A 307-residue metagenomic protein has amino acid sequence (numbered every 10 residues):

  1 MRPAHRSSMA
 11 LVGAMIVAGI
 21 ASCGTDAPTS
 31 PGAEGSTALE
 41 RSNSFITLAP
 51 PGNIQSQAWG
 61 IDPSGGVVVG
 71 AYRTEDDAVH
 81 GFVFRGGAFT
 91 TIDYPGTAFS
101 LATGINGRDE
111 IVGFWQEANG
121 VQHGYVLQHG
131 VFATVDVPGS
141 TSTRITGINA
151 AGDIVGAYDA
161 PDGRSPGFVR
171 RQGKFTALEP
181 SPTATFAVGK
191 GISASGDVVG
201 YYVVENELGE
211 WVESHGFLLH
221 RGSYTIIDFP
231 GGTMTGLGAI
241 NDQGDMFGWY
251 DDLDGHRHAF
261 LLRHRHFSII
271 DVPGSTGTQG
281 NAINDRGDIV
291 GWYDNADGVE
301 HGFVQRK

Functional and structural regions predicted by a protein language model:
M1-V12: Bacterial N-terminal signal peptides that target proteins for export
G19-S22: C-terminal motif of bacterial Sec signal peptides marking the signal peptidase cleavage site
T25-K307: Residue-level hotspots at or immediately adjacent to binding/recognition sites across diverse folds
